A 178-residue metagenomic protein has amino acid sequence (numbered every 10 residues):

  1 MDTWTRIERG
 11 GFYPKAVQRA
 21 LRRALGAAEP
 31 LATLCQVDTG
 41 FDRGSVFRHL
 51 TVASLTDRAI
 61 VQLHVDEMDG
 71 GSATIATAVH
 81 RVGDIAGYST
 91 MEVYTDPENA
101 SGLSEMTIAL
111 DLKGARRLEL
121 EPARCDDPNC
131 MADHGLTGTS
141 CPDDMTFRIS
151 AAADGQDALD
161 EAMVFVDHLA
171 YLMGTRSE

Functional and structural regions predicted by a protein language model:
M1-R58, V65-E67: Anionic N-terminal interaction surfaces
A53-L55, I60-V61, I85, I108-L110: Generic hydrophobic secondary-structure signal
D69-E178: Acidic, Ser/Thr- and proline-rich intrinsically disordered linker/docking segments of eukaryotic scaffolds
